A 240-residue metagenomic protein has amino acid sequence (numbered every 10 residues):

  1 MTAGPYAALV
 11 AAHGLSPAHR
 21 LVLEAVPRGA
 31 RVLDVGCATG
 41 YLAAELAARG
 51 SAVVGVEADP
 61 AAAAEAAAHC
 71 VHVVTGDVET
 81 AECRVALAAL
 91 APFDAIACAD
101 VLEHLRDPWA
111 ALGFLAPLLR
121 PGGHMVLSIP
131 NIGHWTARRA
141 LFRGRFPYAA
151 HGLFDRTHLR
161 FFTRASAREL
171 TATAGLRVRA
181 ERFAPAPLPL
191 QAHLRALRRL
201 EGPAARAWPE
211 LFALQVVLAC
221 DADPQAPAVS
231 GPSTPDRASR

Functional and structural regions predicted by a protein language model:
M1-A91, A95, W109-L112, R143 (+5 more regions): Conserved N-terminal segment of class I S-adenosyl-L-methionine
A95-V101: A short beta-strand submotif of the Rossmann-like class I SAM-dependent methyltransferase core that lines
D100, P130-I132, F183-A184: Histidine-centered beta-alpha loop that forms part of the nucleotide-sugar donor binding/catalytic region in diverse
R106-A110, A137: Short N-terminal helix/helix-N-cap motif within the alpha/beta-hydrolase-1
L112-H124: A short glycine-rich, Lys/Arg-flanked "PGG" loop and its adjoining helix->strand segment in the class I
L127-Y148: Conserved class I S-adenosyl-L-methionine
A149-A165: Acceptor-substrate binding/catalytic loop of class I
A167-R182: A SAM-dependent methyltransferase catalytic signature shared across enzymes that methylate proteins
